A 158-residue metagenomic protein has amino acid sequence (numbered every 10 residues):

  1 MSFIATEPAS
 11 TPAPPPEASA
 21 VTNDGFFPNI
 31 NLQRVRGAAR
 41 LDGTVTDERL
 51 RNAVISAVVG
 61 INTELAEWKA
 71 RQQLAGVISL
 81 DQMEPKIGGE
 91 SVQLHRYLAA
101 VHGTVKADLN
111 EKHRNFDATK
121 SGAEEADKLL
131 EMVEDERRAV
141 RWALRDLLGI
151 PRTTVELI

Functional and structural regions predicted by a protein language model:
M1-K86, W142-I158: Conserved short "hinge" loops at termini or chain/domain junctions
E90-I158: Short loop/turn elements at secondary-structure junctions
